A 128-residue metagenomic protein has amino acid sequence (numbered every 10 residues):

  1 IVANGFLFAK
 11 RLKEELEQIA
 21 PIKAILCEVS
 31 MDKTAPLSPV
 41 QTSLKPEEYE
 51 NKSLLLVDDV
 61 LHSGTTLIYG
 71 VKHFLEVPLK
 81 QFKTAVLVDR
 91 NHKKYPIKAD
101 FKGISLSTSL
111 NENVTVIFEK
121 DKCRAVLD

Functional and structural regions predicted by a protein language model:
I1-D128: PRPP-associated nucleotide enzymes
